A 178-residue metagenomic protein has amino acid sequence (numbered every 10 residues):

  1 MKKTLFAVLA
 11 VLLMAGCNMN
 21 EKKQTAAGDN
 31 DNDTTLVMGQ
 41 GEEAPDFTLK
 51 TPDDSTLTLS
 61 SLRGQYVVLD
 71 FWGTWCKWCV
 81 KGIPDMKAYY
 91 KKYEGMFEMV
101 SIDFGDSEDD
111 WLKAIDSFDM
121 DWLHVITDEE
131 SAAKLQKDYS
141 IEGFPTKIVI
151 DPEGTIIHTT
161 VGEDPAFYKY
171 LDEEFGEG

Functional and structural regions predicted by a protein language model:
M1-A27, G176-G178: Bacterial Sec-dependent N-terminal signal peptides
C17-D46, S60, K113-D116: N-proximal helix/coil linker or "cap" segments that precede and/or mark the start of modular domains
F47-V67: A short beta-strand-turn-helix
R63-G64, F71-A88: Conserved redox-active cysteine motifs that mediate thiol-disulfide chemistry, especially di-cysteine Cys-X(1-2)-Cys
V80-F118, E130-K137: Structural microenvironment flanking redox-active thiols in thiol-disulfide oxidoreductases
F118-M120, T127-G176: Thiol/disulfide oxidoreductase modules built on the thioredoxin-like
